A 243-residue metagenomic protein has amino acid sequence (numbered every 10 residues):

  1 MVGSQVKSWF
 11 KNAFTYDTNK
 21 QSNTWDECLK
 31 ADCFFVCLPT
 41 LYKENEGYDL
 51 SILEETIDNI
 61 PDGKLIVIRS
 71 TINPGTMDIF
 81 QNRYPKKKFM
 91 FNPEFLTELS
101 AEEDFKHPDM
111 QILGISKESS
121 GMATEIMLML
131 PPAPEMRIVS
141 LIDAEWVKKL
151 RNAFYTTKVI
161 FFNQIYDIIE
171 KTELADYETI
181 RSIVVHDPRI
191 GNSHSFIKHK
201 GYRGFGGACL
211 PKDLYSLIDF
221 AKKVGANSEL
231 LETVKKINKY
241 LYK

Functional and structural regions predicted by a protein language model:
M1-C33: NAD(P)+-binding Rossmann beta1-loop-alpha1 motif at the extreme N-terminus of oxidoreductases
N12, Q81-M90, T97-S193, F220-N227 (+2 more regions): Internal alpha-helical scaffold of NAD(P)-dependent oxidoreductase catalytic cores
L29-K30, D62, H107: Alpha-helix C-terminal capping/helix-to-coil transition sites in glycosyltransferase folds
C33, L41-A101: Rossmann-like NAD(P)(H) cofactor-binding subdomain of soluble oxidoreductases
C33-C37, I112: Structural motif
